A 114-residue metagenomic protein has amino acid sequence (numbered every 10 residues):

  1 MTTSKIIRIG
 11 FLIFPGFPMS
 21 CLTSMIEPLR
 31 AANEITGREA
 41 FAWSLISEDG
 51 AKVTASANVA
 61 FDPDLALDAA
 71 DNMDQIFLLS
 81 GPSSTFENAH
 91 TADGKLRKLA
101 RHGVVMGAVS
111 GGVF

Functional and structural regions predicted by a protein language model:
M1-M106: Extended, subdomain-level signal for the structured scaffold at the beginning of enzyme domains
S110-G111: N-terminal regulatory/sensing modules of transcriptional regulators
F114: Glycine-rich nucleophile elbow surrounding the catalytic serine of serine-hydrolase chemistry
